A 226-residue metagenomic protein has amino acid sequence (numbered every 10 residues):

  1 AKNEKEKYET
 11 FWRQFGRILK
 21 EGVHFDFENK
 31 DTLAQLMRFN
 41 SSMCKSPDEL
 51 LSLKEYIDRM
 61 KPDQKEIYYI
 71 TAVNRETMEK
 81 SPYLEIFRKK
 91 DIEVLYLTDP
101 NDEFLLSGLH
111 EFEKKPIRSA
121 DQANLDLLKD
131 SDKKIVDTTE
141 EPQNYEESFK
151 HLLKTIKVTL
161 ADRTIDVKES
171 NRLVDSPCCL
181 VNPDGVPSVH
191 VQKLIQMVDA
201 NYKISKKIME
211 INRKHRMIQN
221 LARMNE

Functional and structural regions predicted by a protein language model:
A1-E226: Conserved GHKL (Bergerat-fold) ATPase module
